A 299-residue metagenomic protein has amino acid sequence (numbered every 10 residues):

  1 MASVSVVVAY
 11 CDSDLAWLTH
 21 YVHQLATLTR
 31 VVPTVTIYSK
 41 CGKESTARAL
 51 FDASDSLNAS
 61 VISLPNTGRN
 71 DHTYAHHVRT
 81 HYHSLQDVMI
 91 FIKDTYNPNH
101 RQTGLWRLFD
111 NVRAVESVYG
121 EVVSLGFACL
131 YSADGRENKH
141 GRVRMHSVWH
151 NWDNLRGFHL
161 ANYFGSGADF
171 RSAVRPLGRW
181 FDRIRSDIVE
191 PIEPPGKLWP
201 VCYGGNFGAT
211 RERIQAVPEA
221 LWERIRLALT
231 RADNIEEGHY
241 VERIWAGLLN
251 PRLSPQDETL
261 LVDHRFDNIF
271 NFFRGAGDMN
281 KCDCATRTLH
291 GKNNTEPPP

Functional and structural regions predicted by a protein language model:
M1-P299: ER/Golgi luminal nucleotide-sugar-dependent glycosyltransferases, focusing on the catalytic module
